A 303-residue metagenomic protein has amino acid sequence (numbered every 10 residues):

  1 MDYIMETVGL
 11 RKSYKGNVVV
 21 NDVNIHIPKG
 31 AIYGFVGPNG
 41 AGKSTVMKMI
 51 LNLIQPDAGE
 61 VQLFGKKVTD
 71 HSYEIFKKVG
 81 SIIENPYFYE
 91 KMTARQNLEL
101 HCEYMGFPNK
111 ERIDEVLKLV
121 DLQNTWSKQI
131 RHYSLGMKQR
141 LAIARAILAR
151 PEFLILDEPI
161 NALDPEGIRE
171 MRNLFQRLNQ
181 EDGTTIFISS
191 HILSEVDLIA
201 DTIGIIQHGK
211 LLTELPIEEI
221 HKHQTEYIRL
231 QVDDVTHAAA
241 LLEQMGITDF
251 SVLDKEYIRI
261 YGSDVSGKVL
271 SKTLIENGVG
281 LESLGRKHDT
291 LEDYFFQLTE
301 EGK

Functional and structural regions predicted by a protein language model:
M1-M5, E300-K303: Short, Lys/Arg-enriched, disordered terminal segments
D2-T7, K12-I188, L193-Q207, L211-T213: ABC transporter nucleotide-binding domains
G65, G106, V232, D264 (+1 more regions): Short loop or secondary-structure boundary microenvironments that flank and position key functional residues
R172-Y261: ABC transporter nucleotide-binding domain
G262-K303: C-terminal coupling/interaction segments
